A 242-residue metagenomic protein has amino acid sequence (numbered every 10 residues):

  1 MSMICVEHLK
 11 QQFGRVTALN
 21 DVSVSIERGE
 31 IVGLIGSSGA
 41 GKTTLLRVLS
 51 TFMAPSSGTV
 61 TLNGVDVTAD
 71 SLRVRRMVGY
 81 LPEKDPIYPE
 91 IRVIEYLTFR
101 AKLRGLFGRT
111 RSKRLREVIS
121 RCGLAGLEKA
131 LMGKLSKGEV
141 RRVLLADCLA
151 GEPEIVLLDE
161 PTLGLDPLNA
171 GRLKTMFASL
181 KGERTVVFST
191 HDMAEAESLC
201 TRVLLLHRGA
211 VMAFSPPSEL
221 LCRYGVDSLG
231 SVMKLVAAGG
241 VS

Functional and structural regions predicted by a protein language model:
S50: Helix-to-loop junction immediately C-terminal to a conserved catalytic motif
G58-A69, R73-M77: Conserved ABC transporter NBD signature motif
T98, K102, R109-L127: Conserved ABC ATPase "signature" region
A150-E154: A short, proline-enriched helix->beta-strand linker immediately N-terminal to the Walker B motif in ABC-type P-loop
V156-E160: Catalytic Walker B motif of ABC-type/P-loop ATPase nucleotide-binding domains
F214-S215: ABC ATPase "signature
